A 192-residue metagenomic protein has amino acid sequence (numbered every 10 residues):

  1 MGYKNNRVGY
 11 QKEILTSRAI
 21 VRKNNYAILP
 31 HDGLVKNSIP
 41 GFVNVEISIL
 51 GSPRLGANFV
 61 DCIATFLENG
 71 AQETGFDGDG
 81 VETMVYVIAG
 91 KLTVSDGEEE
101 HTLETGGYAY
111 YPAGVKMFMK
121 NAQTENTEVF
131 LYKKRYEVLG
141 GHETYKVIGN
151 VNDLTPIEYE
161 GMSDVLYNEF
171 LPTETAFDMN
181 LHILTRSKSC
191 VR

Functional and structural regions predicted by a protein language model:
G2-R54, V60: An N-terminus-focused feature that recognizes amino-terminal "leader" regions
G2-V8, A122-D164: Double-stranded beta-helix
V35-G75, P156-R192: A short glycine-rich, His/Asp/Glu-containing loop-to-beta-strand
I63, D96, N121, L131-K133 (+1 more regions): Residue-level recognition of conserved beta-strand positions in structured domain cores
E68, D79-G97, R192: Glycine- and acidic-residue-biased ligand/ion/polar-headgroup-sensing regions
G80, E99, V115-K116, E125: A generic "binding-loop/recognition-motif" signal
M84, G97-G114: Short acidic-glycine-tyrosine-enriched beta hairpin
Y108, G114-V115, A122, K134: Short, surface-exposed secondary-structure boundary micro-motifs
